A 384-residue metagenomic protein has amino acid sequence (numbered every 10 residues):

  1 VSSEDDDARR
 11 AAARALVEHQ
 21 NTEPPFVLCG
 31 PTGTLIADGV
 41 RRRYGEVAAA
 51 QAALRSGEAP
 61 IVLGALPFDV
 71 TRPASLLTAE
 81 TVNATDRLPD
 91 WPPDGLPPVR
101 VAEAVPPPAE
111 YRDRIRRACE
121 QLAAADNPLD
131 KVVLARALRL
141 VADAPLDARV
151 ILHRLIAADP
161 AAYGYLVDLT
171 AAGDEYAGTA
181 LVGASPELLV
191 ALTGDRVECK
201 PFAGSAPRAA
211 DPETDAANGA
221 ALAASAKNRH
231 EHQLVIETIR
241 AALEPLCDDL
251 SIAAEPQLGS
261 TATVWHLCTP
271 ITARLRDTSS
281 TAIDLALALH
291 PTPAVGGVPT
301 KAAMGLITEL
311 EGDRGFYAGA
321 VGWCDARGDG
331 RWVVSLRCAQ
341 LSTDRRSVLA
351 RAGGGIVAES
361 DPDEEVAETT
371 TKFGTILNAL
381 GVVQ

Functional and structural regions predicted by a protein language model:
V1-L35, V47-I61, D90-R139, I151-A157 (+4 more regions): Alpha/propeptide regions of enzymes that mature by internal proteolysis
E18-A37, V141-H230, P245-L250, G328-G353: An anion-binding catalytic pocket shared by soluble metabolic enzymes
T32, E80-A109, D113-R116, R136-D143 (+2 more regions): Contiguous alpha-helical scaffold segments within structured protein domains that host functional hotspots
D38-P89: Glycine-rich, N-terminal phosphate-binding loop and its surrounding beta-alpha-beta segment
G64, N127, V190, E237 (+3 more regions): A residue-level signal for conserved active-site and pocket-lining positions in enzyme catalytic cores
L66, G164-D168, G315-G322: A short glycine-rich, hydrophobically flanked beta-strand micro-motif that places a catalytic Asp/Glu for divalent metal
L169-A177, I239-R240, P256-V264, V321-A326: A glycine-rich phosphate-binding loop feature that marks nucleotide/adenosyl-phosphate handling sites
P270-Q384: Conserved hydrophobic core element of enzyme catalytic domains
